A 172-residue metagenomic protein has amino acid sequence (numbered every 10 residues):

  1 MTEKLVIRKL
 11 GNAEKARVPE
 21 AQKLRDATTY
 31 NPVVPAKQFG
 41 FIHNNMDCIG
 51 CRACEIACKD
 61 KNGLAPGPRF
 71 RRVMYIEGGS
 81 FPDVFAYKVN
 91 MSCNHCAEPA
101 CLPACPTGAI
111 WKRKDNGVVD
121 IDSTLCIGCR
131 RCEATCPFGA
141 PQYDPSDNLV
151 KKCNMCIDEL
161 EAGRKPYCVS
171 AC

Functional and structural regions predicted by a protein language model:
M1-A171: Non-ligating segments of multi-cofactor redox enzymes
